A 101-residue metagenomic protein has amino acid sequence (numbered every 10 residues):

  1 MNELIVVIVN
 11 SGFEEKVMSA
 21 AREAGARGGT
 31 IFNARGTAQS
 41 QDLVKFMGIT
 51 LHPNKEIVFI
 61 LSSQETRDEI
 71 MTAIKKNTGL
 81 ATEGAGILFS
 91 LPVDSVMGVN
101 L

Functional and structural regions predicted by a protein language model:
M1-L101: Positively charged, small/polar-rich N-terminal and surface patches that mediate targeting and assembly and bind
